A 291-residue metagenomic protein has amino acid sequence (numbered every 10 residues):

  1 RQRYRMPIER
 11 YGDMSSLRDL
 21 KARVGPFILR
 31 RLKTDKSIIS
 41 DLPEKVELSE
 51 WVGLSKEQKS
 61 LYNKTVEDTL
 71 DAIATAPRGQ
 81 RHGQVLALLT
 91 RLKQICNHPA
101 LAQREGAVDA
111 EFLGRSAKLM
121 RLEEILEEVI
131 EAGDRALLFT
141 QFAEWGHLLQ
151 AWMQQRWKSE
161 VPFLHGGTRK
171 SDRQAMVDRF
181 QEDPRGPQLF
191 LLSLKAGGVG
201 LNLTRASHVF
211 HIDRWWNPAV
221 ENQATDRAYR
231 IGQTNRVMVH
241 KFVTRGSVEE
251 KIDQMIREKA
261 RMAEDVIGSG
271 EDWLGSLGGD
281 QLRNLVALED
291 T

Functional and structural regions predicted by a protein language model:
R1-I38, Q233: Conserved P-loop NTPase motor "coupling/switch" region that bridges the ATPase
Q2, A22-R30, N63, A87-N97 (+3 more regions): Generic alpha-helical structural context detector
P7-D13, T69-G79, W273-L274: Short, polar/flexible loop-turn hinges at active-site or ligand-entry regions and domain interfaces
I8, I28, L32-K36, I73-A74 (+6 more regions): Short amphipathic alpha-helical interaction/hinge segments
L17-K21, R236, H240, R257-R261 (+1 more regions): A general structural signal for short secondary-structure boundary/capping elements
D19, R23, F27, L61 (+8 more regions): Generic recognition of well-ordered alpha-helical segments
S37-N63, A76-L201, D272, G278-T291: Conserved Helicase C-terminal RecA-like lobe
I39-V66, D172, M176, Q188-W273: SF2 helicase/translocase ATPase core recognition
